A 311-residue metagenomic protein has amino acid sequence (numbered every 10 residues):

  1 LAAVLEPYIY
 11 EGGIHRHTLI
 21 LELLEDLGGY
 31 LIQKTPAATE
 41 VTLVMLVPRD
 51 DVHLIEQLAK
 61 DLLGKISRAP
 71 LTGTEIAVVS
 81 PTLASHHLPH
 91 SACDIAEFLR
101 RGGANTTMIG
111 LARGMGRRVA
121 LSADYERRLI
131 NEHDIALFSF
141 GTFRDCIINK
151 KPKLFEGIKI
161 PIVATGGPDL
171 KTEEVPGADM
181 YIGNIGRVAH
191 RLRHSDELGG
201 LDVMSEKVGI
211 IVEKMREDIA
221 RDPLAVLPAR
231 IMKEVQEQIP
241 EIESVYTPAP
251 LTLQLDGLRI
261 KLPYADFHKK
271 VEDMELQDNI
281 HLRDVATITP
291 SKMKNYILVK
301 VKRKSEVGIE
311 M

Functional and structural regions predicted by a protein language model:
L5-R16, L83-L88: Short, surface-exposed ligand-recognition loops at beta-strand->loop->(often short) alpha-helix junctions that present
Y8, Y30-P36, Q57-S80: Conserved short beta-strand edge segments in small beta-sheet-based binding/regulatory domains
E11-I32, I55: Short amphipathic alpha-helix segments
L19-L27, L58, L62, F98 (+1 more regions): Generic non-transmembrane alpha-helical segments
L27-L58: Helix-enriched interaction subdomains in cytosolic or periplasmic regions, typified by TIR/SEFIR signaling/NADase cores
E75-F98: Short, low-order "capping/linker" segments at domain edges
I95-F98, G102-F267: Long, charge-rich C-terminal accessory regions
L251-M311: C-terminal, charge/polar-rich interaction regions
